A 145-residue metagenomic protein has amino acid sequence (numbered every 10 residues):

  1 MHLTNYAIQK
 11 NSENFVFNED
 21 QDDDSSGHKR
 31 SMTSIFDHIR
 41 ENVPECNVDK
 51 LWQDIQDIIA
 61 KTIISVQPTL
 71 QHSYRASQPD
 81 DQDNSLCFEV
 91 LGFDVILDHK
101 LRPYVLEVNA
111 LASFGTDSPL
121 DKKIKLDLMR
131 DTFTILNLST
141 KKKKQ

Functional and structural regions predicted by a protein language model:
M1-V90, I96-Y104, K122-K144: Catalytic core of tubulin tyrosine ligase-like
N109-D117: Glycine-rich phosphate/pyrophosphate-binding beta-alpha loops
